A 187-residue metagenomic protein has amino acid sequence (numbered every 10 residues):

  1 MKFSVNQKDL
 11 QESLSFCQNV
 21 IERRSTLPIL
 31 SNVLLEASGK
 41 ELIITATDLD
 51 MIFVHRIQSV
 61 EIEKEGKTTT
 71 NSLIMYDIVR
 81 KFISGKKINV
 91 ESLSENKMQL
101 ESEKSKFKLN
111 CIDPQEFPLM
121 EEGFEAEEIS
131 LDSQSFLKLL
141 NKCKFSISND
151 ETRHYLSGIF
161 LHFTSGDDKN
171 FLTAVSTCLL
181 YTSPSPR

Functional and structural regions predicted by a protein language model:
M1-S183: Structural preference for solvent-exposed beta-strand-turn elements and adjacent flexible terminal/loop segments within
S185-R187: Positively charged, low-complexity/disordered segments
